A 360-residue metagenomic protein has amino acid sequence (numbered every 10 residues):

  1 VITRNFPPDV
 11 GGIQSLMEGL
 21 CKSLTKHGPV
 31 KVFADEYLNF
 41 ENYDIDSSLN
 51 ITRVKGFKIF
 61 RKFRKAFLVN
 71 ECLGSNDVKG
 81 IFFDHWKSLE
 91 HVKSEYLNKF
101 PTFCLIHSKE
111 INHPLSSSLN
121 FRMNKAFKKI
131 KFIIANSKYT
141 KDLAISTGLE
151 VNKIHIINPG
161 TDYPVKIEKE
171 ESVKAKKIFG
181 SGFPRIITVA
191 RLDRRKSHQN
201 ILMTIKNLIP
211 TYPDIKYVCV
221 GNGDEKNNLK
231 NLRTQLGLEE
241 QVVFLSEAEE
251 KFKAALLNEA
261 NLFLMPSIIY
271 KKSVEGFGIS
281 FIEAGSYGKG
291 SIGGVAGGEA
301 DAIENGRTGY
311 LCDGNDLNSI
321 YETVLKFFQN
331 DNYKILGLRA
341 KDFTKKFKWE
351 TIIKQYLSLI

Functional and structural regions predicted by a protein language model:
I2, I134, I178-K196, L202-I205 (+1 more regions): Conserved donor-binding/catalytic core segment of Leloir-type glycosyltransferases
T3-V10, L16-R61, T140: N-terminal strand-loop element at the rim of the active site of nucleotide-sugar-dependent glycosyltransferases
F83-L89, I106: Short His-centered aromatic/hydrophobic patch
Y139, G160: Carbohydrate-associated surface elements
D214, Q241, N332-K346, S358: A short, well-ordered alpha-helix in the C-terminal region of glycosyltransferases
K230-K251: Nucleotide-activated donor-binding/catalytic signature segment of Leloir-type glycosyltransferases, i.e., the conserved
S246, E304-G306, Y310-L317, K326-D331: Conserved acidic donor-binding segment of nucleotide-sugar-dependent glycosyltransferases
N258-S273, K289: Acidic donor-binding loop of glycosyltransferase active sites
